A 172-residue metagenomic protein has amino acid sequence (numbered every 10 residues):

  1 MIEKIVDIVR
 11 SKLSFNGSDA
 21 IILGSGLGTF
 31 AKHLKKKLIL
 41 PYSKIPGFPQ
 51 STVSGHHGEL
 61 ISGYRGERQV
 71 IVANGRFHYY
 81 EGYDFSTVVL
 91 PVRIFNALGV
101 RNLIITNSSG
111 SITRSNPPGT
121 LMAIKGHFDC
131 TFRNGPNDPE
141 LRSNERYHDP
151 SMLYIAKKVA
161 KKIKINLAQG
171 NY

Functional and structural regions predicted by a protein language model:
I2-D7, S43-Y172: Glycine-rich phosphate- or other oxyanion-binding loops that anchor nucleotides, phosphorylated ligands
K4, I8, F15-S18: A short aromatic-anchored loop/beta-hairpin motif
K12-S14, S86: Gly/Gly-Pro- and Ser/Thr-rich, intrinsically disordered tail segments characteristic of DNA damage-repair and tolerance
G17-I21, V70: Generic beta-sheet signal
T29-Y42, N116-G119: Glycine-rich loop at the start of a catalytic domain that most often binds anionic cofactors/ligands
